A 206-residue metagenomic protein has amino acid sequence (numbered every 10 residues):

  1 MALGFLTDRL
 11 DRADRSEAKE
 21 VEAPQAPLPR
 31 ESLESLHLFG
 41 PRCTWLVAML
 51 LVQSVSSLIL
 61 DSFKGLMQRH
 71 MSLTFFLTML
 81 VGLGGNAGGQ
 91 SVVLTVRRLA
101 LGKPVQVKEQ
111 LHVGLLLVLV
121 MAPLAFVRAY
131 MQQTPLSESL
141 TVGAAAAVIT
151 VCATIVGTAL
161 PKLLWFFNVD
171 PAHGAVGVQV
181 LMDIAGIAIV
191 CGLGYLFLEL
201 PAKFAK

Functional and structural regions predicted by a protein language model:
M1, C43, G88, D170 (+1 more regions): Residue-level signature of catalytic and energy-coupling elements of molecular machines, predominantly ATP/GTP-dependent
M1-M71: Cytosolic regulatory modules rich in charged/polar residues
S16-E22, L33, F63, Q68-S72 (+2 more regions): Juxtamembrane helix-loop transition segments at the membrane interface in multi-pass membrane proteins
E31-V47, P104-L119, L140-G143: Soluble-to-membrane junctions at the N-terminal ends of transmembrane alpha-helices in multi-pass ion-transporting
W45-Q53, S57, F76, L80 (+12 more regions): Alpha-helical transmembrane segments in multi-pass membrane proteins
S62-L77, T134-A144, F204-K206: Membrane-water interface of transmembrane alpha-helices in multipass transporters/channels
P123-S137, L193-K206: Juxtamembrane and boundary regions of transmembrane helices in multi-pass small-molecule transporters and channels
T154-K206: Hydrophobic alpha-helical transmembrane segments of membrane transport and translocation systems, primarily multi-pass
